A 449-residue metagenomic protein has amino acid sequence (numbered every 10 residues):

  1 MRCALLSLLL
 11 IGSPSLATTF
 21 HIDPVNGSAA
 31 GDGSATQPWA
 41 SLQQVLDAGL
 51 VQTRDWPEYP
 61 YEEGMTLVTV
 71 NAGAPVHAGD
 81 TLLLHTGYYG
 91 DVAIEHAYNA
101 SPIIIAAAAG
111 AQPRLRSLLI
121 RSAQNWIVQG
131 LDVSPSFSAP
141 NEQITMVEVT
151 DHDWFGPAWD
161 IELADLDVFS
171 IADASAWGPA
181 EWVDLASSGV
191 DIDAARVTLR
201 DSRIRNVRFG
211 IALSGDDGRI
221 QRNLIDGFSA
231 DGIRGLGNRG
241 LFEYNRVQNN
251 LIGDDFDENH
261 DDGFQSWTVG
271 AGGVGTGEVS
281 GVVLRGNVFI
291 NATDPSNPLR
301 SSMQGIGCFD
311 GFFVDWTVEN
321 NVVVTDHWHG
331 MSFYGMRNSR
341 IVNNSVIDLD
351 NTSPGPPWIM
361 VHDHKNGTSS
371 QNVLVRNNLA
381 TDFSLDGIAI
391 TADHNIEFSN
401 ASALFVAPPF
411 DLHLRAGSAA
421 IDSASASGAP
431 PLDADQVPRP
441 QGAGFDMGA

Functional and structural regions predicted by a protein language model:
G12-S13: N-terminal signal peptide c-region/cleavage motif recognized by signal peptidases
P24-L83, D446: Acidic Gly/Asp/Thr-rich repetitive segments characteristic of extracellular carbohydrate-active and adhesion proteins
Q43-L46, M65-P75, G90-Y98, R116-I120 (+3 more regions): Short, T/G/N/S-enriched strand-turn elements that build extracellular solenoid repeat scaffolds
V70, Y88-E95, N99-A100, L118-R121 (+1 more regions): Right-handed parallel beta-helix
L84, I105, W126-V128, A158-L163 (+10 more regions): All-beta strand scaffolds that present successive hydrophobic residues in beta-strands
A93, D310-H413: Predominantly extracellular beta-rich ligand-binding scaffolds that present long acidic/polar faces for carbohydrate
L251, H260-Q265, G270-G335: Beta-propeller domains
F398-A449: C-terminal accessory segments
